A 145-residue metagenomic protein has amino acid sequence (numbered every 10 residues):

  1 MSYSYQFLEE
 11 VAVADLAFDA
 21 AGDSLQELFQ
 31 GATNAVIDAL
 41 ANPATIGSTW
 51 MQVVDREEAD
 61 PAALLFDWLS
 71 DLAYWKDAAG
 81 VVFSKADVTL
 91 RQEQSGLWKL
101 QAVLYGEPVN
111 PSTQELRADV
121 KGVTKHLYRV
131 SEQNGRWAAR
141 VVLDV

Functional and structural regions predicted by a protein language model:
M1-V145: Intrinsically disordered, low-complexity regions
